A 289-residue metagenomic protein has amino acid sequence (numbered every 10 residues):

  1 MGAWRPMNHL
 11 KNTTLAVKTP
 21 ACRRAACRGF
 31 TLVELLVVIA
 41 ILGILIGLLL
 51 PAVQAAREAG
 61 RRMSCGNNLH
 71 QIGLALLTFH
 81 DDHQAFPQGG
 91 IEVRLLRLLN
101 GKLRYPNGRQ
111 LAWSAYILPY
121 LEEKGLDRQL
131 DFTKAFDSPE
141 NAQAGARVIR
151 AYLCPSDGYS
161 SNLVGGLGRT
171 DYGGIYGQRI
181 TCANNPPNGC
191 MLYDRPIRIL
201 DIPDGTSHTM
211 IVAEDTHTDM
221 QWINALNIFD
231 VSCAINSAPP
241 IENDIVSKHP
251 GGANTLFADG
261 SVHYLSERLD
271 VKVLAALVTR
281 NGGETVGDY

Functional and structural regions predicted by a protein language model:
M1, M7, A16, P20 (+4 more regions): Generic low-polarity alpha-helical segments
M1-F30, V93-L99: N-terminal leader/signal peptides at the extreme start of proteins
A3, A21-C22, A26, A55 (+3 more regions): Intrinsically disordered, low-complexity sequence elements enriched in Ser/Thr/Gly/Pro
N8, I44, L48, A59-Y289: Surface-exposed loop/linker segments characteristic of extracytoplasmic
A26-R61, Q71: N-terminal single-pass transmembrane signal-anchor helix
